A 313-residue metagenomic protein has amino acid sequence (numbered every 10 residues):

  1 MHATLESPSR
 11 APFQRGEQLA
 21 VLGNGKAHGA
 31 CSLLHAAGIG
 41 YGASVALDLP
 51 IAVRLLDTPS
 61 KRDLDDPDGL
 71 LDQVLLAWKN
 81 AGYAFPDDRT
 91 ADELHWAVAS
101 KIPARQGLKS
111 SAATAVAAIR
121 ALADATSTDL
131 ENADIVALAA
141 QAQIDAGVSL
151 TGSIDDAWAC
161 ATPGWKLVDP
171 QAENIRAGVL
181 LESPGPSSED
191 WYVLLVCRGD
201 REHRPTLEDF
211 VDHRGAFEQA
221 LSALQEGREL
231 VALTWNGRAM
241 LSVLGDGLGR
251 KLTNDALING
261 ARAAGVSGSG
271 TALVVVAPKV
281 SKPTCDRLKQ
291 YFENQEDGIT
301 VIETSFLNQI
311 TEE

Functional and structural regions predicted by a protein language model:
M1-Q106, N308-E313: ATP-binding N-lobe of GHMP and related small-molecule kinases
L22, A27, A91-I102, A137-A146 (+1 more regions): Short, hydrophobic/aliphatic alpha-helical segments
L76, A117-A125, S222, R238: Short glycine/serine- and small hydrophobic-enriched flexible loop segments
F85-E93, L122-L138, C285-Q290: Phosphate-handling active-site elements
L108-N132, A161-P163: DPxDG-like acidic metal-binding loop motif
D134-L257, V276-E313: ATP-dependent small-molecule kinase catalytic core of the GHMP/sugar-kinase superfamily and closely related
A263-S267: Short beta-strand
T271-L273: Conserved glycine-rich beta-strand-loop-beta hairpin in the small C-terminal domain of fold type I
